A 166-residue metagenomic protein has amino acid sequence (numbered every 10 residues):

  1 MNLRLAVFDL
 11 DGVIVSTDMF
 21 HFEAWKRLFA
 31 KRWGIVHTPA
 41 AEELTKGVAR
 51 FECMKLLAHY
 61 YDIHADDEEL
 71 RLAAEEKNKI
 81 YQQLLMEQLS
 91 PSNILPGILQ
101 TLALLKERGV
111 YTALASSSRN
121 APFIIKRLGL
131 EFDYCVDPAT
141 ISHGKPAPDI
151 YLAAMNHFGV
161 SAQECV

Functional and structural regions predicted by a protein language model:
N2-L99, L104, R108: N-terminal helical cap/lid subdomain that shapes the substrate entry/recognition surface in HAD-like hydrolases
P39, D67, L114, F132-Y134 (+1 more regions): A generic structural-conservation signal
V48, R108-G109, E131, P138: Structured helix-beta-strand junction loops
P91, R119-V166: Substrate-recognition "cap/lid" segment bordering the active-site pocket of phosphatases
I98-R127: Substrate-recognition element of Asp-dependent hydrolases with the DxDx(T/V) motif
